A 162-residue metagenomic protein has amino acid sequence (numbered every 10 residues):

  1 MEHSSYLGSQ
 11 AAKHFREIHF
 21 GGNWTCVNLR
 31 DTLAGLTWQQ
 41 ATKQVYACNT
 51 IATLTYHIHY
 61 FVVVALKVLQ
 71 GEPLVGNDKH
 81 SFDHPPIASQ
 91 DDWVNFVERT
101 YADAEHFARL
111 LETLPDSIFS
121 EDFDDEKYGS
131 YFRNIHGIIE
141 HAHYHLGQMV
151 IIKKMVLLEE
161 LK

Functional and structural regions predicted by a protein language model:
E2-C26, R30-L33, W38-D83, F123-K162: Short, contiguous alpha-helical
P85-D122, R133-I138: Acidic/histidine-rich alpha-helical segments that form the ligand environment of transition-metal centers
